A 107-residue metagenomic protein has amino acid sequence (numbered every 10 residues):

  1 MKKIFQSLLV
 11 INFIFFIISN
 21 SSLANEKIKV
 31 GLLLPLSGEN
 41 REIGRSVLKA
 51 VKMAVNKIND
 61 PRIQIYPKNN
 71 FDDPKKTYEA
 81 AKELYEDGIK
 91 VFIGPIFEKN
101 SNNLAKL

Functional and structural regions predicted by a protein language model:
K2-I14, S21-L107: Extracytosolic ligand-binding ectodomains
